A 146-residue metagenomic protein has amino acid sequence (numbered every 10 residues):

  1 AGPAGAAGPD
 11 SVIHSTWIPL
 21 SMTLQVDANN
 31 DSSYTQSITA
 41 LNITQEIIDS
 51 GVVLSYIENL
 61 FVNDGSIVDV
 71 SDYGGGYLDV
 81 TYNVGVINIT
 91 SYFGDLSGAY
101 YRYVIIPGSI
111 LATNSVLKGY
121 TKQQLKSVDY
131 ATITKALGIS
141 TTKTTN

Functional and structural regions predicted by a protein language model:
A1-L20: Collagen/collagen-like triple-helix sequence repeat recognition
W17-P19, D31, Q45, V62-V70: Tryptophan-centered short beta-strand motifs
S21-D49, S91-G94: Surface-exposed ligand/attachment interfaces on beta-rich extracellular proteins
D49-G51, A99: Residues that flank catalytic or metal-binding motifs in active/ligand-binding sites
V52-N83: Extracellular C-terminal loop/segment signatures of secreted glycoproteins
N59, F93, I105-S109: A mature extracytoplasmic/lumenal domain signature
Y77-A99: Structured beta-strand segments within beta-sheet-rich domains
G98-N146: C-terminal partner/receptor-binding element of secreted or periplasmic proteins
